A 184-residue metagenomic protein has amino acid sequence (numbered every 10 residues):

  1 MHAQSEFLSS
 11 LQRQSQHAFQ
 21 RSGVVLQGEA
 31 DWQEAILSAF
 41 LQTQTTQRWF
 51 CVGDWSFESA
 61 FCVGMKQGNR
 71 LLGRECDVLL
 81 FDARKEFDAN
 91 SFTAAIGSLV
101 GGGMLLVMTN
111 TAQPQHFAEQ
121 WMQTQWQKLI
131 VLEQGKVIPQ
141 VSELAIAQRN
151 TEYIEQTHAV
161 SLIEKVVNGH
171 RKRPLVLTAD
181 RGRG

Functional and structural regions predicted by a protein language model:
H2-L11, Q148-R173: N-terminal pre-P-loop "Q-motif" helix
Q4-S9, Q14-T43, W49: Long, charged/polar, low-complexity intrinsically disordered N-terminal extensions that precede catalytic
S5-Q12, V52-L72: A short, well-structured beta->alpha microelement
F19-V24, H170-V176: Pre-Walker A (Motif I) flank of P-loop NTPase domains
V25, F50, V78-D82, L106 (+1 more regions): Structural motif
L26, T45-D54, C62-G64, L105-V107 (+1 more regions): Short, hydrophobic beta-strand segments that form beta-sheet elements in well-ordered domains
E29-W32, L177-G184: Walker A/P-loop nucleotide-binding motif
G68-V141: N-terminal accessory nucleic-acid engagement/regulatory domains that precede and modulate ATP-driven motor cores
